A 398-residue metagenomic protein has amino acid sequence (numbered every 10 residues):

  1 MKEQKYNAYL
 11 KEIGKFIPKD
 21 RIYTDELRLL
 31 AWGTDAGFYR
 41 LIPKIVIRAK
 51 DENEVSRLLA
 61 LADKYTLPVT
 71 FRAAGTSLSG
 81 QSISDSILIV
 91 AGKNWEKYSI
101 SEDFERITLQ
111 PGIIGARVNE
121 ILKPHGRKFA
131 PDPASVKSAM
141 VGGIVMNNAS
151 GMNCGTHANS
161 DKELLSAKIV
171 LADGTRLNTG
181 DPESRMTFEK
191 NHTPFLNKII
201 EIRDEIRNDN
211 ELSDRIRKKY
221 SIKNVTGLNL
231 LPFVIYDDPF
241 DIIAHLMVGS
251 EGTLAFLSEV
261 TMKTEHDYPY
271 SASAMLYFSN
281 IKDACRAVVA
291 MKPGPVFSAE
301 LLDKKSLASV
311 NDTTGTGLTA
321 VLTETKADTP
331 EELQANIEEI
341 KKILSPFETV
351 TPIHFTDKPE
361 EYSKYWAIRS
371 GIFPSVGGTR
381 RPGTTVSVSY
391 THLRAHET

Functional and structural regions predicted by a protein language model:
M1-A60, K64, A74-E105, A134 (+3 more regions): N-terminal flexible segment immediately upstream of the FAD-binding catalytic core in FAD-dependent oxidoreductases
A8-K19, R57, L61-Y65, I121 (+2 more regions): Generic non-transmembrane alpha-helical segments
K19-E26, R72, F129-P133, I206-G227 (+2 more regions): Flexible, glycine/charged-enriched surface loops at secondary-structure junctions
D63-P68, E96, P124-F129, Y236-D237 (+5 more regions): Secondary-structure transition/capping motifs at alpha-helix termini and the adjoining loop/turn into the next element
K97-I100, I107-P111, G115-V288, P293: FAD-binding subdomain of flavoenzyme oxidoreductases
M152, T156, K162-L165, F278-N280 (+3 more regions): Phosphate/diphosphate-binding loops
T391-T398: Conserved small/polar residues in nucleotide/adenosyl-binding loops
